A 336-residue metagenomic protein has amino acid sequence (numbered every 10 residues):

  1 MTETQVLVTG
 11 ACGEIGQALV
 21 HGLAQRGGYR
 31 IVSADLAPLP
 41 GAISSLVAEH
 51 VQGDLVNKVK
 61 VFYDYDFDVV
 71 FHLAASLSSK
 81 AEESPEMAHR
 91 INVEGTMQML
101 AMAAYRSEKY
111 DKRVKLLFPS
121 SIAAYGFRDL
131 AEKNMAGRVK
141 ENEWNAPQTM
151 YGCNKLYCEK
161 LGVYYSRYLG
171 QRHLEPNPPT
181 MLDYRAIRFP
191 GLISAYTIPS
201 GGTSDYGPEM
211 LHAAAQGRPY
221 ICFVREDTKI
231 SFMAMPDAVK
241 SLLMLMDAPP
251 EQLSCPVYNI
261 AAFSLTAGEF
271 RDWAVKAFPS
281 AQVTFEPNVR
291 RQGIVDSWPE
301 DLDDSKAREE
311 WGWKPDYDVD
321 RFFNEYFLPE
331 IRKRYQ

Functional and structural regions predicted by a protein language model:
V6-R26: N-terminal Rossmann NAD(P)H-binding glycine-rich loop of SDR-like oxidoreductase domains
L55-I91: NAD(P)H-binding glycine-rich loop region in Rossmannoid oxidoreductase-like domains and their noncatalytic homologs
A81-E82, N142-A146, P179, A186-G201 (+1 more regions): A conserved pocket-lining segment of Rossmann-fold NAD(P)-dependent short-chain dehydrogenase/reductase
E83, M87-Q98, N145, T149 (+1 more regions): Glycine-rich NAD(P)-binding loop of the Rossmann-fold in SDR/ketoreductase-type enzymes
M97-M150: Conserved Rossmann-fold NAD(P)-dependent oxidoreductase catalytic core, especially the SDR/UDP-sugar
A146-Y184: Active-site Tyr-X1-5-Lys
L156, T180, I193-P208, F223 (+2 more regions): Glycine/proline-rich active-site loop of Rossmann-fold NAD(P)-dependent oxidoreductases
R218, F223-R225, S231-Q336: C-terminal substrate-binding subdomain of Rossmann-fold SDR/epimerase-dehydratase oxidoreductases
